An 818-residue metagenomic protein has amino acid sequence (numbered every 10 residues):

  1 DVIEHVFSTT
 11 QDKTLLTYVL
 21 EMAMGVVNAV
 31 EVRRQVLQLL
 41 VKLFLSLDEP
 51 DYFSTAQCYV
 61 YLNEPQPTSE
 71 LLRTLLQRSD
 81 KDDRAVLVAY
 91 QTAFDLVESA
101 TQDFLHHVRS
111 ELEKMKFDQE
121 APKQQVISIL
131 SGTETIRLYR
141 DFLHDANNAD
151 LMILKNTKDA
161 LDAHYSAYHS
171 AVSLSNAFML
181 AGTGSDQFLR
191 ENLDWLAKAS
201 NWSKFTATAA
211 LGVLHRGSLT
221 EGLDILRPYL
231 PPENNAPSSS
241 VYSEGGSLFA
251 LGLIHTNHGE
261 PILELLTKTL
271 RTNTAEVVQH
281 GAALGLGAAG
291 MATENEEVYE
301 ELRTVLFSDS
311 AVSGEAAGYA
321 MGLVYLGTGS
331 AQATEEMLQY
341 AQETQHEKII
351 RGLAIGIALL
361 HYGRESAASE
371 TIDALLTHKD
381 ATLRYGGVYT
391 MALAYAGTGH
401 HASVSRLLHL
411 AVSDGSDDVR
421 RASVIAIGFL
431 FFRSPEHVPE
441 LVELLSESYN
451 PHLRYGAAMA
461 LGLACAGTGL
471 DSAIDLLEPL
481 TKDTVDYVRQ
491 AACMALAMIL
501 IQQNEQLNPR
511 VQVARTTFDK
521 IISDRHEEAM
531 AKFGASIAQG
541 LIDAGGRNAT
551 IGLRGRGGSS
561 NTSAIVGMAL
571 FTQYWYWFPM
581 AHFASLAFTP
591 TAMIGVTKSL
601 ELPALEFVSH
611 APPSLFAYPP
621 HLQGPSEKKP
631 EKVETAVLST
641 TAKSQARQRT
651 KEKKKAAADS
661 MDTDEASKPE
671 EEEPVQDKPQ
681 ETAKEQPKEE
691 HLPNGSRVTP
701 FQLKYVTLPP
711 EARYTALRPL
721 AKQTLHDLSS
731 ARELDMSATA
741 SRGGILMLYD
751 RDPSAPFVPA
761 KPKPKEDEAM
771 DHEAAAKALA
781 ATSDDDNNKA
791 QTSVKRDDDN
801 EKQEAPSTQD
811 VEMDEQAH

Functional and structural regions predicted by a protein language model:
V2-A236, H258-E264, K268, T274 (+2 more regions): Long internal repeat-built scaffold domains in very large eukaryotic proteins
F205-V213, G245-G252, L284: Non-membrane alpha-helical segments in proteins
A236-Y242: Extracytoplasmic beta-rich repeat domains
G252, G287, G322: Predominantly extracellular/luminal carbohydrate-interaction, adhesion, and secreted-enzyme modules that are
